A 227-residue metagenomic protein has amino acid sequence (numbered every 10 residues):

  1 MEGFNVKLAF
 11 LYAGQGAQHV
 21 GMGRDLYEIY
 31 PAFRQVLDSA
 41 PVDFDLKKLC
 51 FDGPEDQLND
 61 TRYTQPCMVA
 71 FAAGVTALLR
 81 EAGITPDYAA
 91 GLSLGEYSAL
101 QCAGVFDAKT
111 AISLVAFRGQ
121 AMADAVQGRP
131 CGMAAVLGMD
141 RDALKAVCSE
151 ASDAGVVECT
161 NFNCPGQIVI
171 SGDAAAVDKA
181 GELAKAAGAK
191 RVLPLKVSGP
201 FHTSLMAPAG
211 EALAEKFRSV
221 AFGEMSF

Functional and structural regions predicted by a protein language model:
E2-A146, L195-K196: FabD-like malonyl-/acyl-CoA
Q15-A17, P41-F44, A103-F227: Alpha/beta catalytic cores of group-transfer enzymes, especially the acyltransferase/condensing modules of polyketide
